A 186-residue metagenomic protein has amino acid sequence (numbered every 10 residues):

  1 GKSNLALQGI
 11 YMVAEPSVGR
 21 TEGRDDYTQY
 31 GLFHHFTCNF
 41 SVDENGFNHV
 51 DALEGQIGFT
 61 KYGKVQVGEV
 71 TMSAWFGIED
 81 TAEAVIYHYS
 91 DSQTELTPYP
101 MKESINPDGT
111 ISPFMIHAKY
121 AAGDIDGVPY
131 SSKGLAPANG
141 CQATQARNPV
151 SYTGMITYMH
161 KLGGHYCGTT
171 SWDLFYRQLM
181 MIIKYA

Functional and structural regions predicted by a protein language model:
G1-I78, C141-A186: Conserved hydrophobic ligand-interaction patch in extracellular adhesion modules
E69, V85-H88, E103-S104: Hydrophobic structural segments
G77-E83, D124-V128: Short, solvent-exposed loop/turn elements at domain surfaces
E83-I86, H117: Long, low-complexity, polar/charged, intrinsically disordered or flexibly structured peripheral segments
S90-A186: Short aromatic-cysteine micro-motif
